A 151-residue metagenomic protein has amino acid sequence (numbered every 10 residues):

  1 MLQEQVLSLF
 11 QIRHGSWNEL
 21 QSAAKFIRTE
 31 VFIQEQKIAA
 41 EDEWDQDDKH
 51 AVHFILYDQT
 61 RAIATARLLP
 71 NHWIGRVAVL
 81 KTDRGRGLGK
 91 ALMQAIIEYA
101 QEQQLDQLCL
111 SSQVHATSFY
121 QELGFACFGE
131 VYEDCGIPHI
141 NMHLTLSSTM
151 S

Functional and structural regions predicted by a protein language model:
L2-D45, H50-H53, R61, S151: Short amphipathic alpha-helix that is part of the acyltransferase structural core
R28, Y120, F125: Conserved active-site tyrosine of GNAT-family acetyltransferases
H53-I55, V131: Residue-level detector of beta-strand face positions
I55, T60-A78: Conserved beta-strand in the GNAT
D83, G87-A95: Conserved acetyl-CoA pyrophosphate-binding loop and the N-cap/start of the following alpha-helix in GNAT-like
A100-Q113: Conserved GNAT acetyl-CoA-binding A-motif
S111, A126-N141: Conserved catalytic-core motifs of GNAT/GCN5-like acyltransferases
